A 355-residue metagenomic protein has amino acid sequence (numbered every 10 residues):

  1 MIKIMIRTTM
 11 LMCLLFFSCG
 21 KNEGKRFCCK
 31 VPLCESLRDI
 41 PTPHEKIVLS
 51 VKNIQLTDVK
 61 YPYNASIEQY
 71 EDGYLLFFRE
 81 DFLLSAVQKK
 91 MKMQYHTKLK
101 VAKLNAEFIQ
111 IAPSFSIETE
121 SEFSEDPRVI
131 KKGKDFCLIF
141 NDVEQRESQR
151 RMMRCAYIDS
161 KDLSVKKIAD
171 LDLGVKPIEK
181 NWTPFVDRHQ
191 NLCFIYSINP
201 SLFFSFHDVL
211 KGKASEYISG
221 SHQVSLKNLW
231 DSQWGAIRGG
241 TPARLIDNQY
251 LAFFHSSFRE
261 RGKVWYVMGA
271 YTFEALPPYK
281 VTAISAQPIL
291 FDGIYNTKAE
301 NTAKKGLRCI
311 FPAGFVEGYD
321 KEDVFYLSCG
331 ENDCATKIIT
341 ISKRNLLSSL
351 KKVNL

Functional and structural regions predicted by a protein language model:
K3-L11: Sec-dependent signal peptide recognition, specifically the positively charged N-region followed immediately by
F17-S18: C-terminal motif of bacterial Sec signal peptides marking the signal peptidase cleavage site
G24-K60, E68-E120, K131-G235, L245-K305 (+2 more regions): Beta-rich carbohydrate-recognition and catalytic domains
Y63-S66, F123-R128, K180-T183, G239-P242 (+1 more regions): Beta-propeller and closely related beta-sheet repeat lectin domains
